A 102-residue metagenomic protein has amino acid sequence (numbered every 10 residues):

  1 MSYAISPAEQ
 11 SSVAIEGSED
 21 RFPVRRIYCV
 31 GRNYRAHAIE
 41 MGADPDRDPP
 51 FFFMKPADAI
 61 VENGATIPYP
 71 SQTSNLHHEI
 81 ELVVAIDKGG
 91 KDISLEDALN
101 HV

Functional and structural regions predicted by a protein language model:
M1-V102: Catalytic-core "active-site belt" of small-molecule-metabolizing enzymes, emphasizing His/Asp/Glu-rich regions
